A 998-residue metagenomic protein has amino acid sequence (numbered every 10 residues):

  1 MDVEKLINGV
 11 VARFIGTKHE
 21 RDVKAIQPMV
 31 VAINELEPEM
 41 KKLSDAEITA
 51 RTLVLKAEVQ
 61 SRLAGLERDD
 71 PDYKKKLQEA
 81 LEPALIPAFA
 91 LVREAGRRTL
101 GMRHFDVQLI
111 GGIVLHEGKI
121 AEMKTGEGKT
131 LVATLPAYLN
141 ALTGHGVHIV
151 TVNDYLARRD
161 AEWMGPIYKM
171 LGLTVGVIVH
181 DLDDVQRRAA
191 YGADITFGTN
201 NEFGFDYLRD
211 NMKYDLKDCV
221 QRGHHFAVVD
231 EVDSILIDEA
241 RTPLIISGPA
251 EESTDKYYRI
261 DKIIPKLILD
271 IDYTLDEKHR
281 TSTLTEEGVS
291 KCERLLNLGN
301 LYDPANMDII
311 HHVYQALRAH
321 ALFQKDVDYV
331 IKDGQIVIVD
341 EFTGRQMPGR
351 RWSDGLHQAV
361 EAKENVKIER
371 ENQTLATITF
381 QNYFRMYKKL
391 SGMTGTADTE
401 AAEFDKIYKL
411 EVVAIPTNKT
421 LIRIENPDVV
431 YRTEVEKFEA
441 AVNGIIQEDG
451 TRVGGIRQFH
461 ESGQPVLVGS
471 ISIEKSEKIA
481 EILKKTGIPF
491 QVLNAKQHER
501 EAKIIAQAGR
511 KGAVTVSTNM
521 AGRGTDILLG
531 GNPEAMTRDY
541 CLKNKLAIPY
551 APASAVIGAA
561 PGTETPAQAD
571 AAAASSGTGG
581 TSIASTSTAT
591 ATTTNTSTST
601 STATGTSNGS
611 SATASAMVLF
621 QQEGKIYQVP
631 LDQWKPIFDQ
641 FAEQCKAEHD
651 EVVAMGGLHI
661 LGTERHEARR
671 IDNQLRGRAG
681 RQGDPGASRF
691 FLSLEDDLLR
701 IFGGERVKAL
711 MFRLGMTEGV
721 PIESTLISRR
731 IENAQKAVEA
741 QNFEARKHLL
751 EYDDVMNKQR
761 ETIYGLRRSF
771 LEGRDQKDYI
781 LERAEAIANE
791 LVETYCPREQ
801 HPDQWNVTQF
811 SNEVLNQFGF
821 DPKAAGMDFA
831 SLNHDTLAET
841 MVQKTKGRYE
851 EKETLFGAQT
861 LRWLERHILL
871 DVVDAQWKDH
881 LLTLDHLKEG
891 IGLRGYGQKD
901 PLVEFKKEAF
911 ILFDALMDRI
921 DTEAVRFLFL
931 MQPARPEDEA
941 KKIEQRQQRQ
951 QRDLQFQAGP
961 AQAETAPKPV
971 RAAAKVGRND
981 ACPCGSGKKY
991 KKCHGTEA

Functional and structural regions predicted by a protein language model:
M1-A573, A584, T606-S693, L698 (+2 more regions): Conserved P-loop NTPase motor core
V10, E400, Q464, G512-A513 (+5 more regions): Generic detector of short, well-ordered, non-transmembrane alpha-helical segments enriched in hydrophobic residues
V11, A25, I48-A50, L529 (+15 more regions): Low-complexity, compositionally biased segments
R13, T196, L467, T515 (+5 more regions): Generic detector of isolated residues embedded in canonical secondary-structure elements
Y329-V337, T343-R350, V652-V653, H659-L661 (+5 more regions): Extended, charged helical/alpha-beta scaffold domains that provide interaction surfaces
T451-E499, R746, L750, Q759 (+6 more regions): Structured DNA-binding interfaces in DNA transaction proteins
G454, A547, S554-I626, W634 (+2 more regions): Acidic, low-complexity intrinsically disordered tails
